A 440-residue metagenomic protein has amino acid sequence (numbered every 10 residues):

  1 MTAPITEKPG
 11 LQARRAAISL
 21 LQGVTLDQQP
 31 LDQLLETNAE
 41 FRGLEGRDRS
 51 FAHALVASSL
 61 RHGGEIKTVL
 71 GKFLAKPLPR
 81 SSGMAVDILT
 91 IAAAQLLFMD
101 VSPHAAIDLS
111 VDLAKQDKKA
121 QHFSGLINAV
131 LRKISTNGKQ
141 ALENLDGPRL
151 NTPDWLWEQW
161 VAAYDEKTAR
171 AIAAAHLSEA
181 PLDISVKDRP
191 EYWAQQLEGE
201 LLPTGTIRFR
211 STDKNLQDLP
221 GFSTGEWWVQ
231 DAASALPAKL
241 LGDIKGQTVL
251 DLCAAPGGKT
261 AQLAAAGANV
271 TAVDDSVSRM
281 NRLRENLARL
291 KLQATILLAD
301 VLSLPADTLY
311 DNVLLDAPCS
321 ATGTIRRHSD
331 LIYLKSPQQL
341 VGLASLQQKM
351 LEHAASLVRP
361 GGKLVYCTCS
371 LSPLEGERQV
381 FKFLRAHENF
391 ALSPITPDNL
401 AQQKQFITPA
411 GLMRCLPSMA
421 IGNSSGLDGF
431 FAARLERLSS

Functional and structural regions predicted by a protein language model:
M1-S440: S-adenosylmethionine
